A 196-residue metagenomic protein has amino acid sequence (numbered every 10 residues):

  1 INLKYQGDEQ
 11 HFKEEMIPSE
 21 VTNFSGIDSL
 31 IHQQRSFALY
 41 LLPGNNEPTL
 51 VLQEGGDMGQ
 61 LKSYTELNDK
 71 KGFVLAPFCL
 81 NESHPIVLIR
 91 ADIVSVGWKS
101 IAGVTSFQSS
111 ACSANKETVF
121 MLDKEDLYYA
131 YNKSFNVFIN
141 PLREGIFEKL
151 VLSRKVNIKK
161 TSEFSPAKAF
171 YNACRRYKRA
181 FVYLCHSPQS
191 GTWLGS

Functional and structural regions predicted by a protein language model:
I1-K62, K160-T161: Short Lys/Arg-enriched alpha/beta "domain-start" segment
E20-V21, N115-E117, M121-K124, Y128-Y129 (+3 more regions): Mixed-charge, polar/low-complexity N-terminal
N23, A130, S134, F138 (+1 more regions): General structural feature for long, well-ordered alpha-helical segments within catalytic domains of soluble enzymes
S29-L30, Y64, P141, N172-R176: Residues that form generic nucleotide/phosphate-binding pockets
H32-F37, L41-N45, K159-S196: An anion-binding catalytic pocket shared by soluble metabolic enzymes
S36-L41, P48-Q53, K71-A76, P85-L88 (+1 more regions): Ordered hydrophobic segments in well-structured contexts
L41-P43, V51, P77-C79, E144-R154 (+2 more regions): Residue-level signal for functionally critical sites in structured catalytic/ligand-binding pockets
E54-I158: Non-catalytic accessory segments adjacent to catalytic cores
